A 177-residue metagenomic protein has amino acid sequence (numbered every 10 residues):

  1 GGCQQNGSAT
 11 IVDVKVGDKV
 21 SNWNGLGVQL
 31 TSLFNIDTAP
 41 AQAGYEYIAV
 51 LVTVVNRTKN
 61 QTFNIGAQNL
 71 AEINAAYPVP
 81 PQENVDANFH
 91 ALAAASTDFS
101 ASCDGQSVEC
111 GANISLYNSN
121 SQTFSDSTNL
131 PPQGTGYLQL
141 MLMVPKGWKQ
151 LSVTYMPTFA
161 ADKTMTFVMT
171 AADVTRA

Functional and structural regions predicted by a protein language model:
Q4-Q5: Bacterial signal peptide processing site
I11-Y45: Low-complexity, acidic Ser/Thr/Pro/Gly-rich terminal tails and inter-domain linkers that flank the onset of structured
N24-Q29, G44-V52, T97, G136-L138 (+1 more regions): Envelope-exposed proteins and targeting segments
S32-F34, V54, T58, G66-N69 (+4 more regions): A mature extracytoplasmic/lumenal domain signature
L33-A49, Q61-N64, N129-P131: Short, solvent-exposed beta-strand/turn "edge" segments of beta-rich domains on protein surfaces
V55-P132, R176: The feature marks short-to-medium sequence segments in extracytoplasmic or secretory-pathway proteins
S102-D104, Q122-A177: Surface-exposed edge beta-strand/loop patches
